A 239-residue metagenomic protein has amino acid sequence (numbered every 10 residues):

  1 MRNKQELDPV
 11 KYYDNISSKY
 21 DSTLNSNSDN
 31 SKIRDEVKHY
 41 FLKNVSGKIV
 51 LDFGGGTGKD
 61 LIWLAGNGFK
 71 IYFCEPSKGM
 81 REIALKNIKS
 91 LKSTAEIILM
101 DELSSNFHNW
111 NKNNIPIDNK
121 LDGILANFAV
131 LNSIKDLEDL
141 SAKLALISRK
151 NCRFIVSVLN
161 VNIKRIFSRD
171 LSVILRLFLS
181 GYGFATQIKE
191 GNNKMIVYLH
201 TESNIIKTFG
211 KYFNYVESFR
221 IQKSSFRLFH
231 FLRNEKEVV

Functional and structural regions predicted by a protein language model:
M1-V45, K59, W63: Conserved class I S-adenosyl-L-methionine
G47-G56: Conserved class I S-adenosyl-L-methionine
G55-N109: Class I SAM-dependent methyltransferase SAM/SAH-binding core
H108-I124: A short acidic, Gly/Pro-enriched loop at the edge of an enzyme's catalytic core that lines a small-molecule cofactor
D122-L137: A short SAM/SAH-binding and catalytic strip from SAM-dependent methyltransferases
E138-R153: A short glycine-rich, Lys/Arg-flanked "PGG" loop and its adjoining helix->strand segment in the class I
I155-G181: Conserved class I S-adenosyl-L-methionine
N192-F213: Short alpha-helix
